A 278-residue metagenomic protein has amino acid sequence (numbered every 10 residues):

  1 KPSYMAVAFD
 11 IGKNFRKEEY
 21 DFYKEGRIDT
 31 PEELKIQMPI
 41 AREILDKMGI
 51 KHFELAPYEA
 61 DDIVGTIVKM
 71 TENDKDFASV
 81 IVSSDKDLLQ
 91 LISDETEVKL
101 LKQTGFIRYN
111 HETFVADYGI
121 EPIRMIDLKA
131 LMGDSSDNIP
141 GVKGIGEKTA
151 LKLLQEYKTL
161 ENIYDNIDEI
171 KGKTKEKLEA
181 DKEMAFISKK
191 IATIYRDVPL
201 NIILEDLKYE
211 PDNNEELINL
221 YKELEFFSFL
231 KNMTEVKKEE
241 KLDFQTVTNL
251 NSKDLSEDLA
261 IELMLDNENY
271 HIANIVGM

Functional and structural regions predicted by a protein language model:
K1-V82, L88-R108, M184-I187, T193-N201 (+1 more regions): Noncatalytic, basic helical substrate-engagement surface that gates or grips nucleic-acid strands
P2, D76, P122, I272-M278: A broad structural signal for short, well-ordered beta-strand segments within beta-sheet-rich domains
V7, V64, D85, G146 (+5 more regions): A residue-level signal for conserved active-site and pocket-lining positions in enzyme catalytic cores
I36, K148, K158, K182 (+3 more regions): Generic recognition of stable, solvent-exposed alpha-helical segments in well-folded globular domains
E54-Y58, K143, K177-M184, L207-P211 (+1 more regions): Conserved phosphate/pyrophosphate-binding and hydrolysis machinery centered on Walker-type P-loop NTPases, extending
I107-V115: Short, charged, surface-exposed secondary-structure boundary motifs
E121-R124, L128-K190, L200, K237-K238: Accessory alpha-helical DNA-binding modules that contact the DNA backbone or grooves
I203-M278: Long, highly charged low-complexity segments
